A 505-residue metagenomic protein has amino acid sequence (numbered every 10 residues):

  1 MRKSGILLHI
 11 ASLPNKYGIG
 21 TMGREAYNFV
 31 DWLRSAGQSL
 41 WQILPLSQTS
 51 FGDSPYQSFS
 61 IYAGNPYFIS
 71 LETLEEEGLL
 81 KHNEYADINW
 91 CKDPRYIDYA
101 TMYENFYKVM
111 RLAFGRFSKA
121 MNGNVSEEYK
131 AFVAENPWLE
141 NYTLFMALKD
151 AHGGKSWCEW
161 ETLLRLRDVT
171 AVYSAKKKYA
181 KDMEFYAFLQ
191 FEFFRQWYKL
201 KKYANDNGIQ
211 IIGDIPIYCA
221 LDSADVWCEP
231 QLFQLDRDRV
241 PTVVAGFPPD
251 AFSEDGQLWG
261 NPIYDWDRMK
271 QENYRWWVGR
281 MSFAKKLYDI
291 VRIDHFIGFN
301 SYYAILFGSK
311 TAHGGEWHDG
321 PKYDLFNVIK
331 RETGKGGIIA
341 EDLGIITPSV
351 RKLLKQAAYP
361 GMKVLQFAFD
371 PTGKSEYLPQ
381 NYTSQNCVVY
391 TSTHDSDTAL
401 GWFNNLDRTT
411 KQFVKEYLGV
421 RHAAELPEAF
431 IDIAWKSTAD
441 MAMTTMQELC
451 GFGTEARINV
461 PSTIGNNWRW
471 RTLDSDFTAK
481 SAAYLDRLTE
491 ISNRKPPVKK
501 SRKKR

Functional and structural regions predicted by a protein language model:
M1-A11, Y27: N-terminal regions that are enriched for targeting/export leaders and immediately downstream pro/stem segments
H9, N15, D53-Q190, F194 (+4 more regions): Alpha-amylase-like alpha-glycosidases and glucanotransferases acting on alpha-linked glucans and related
R24-T49, K286-Y288, A434-K436: Catalytic domains of carbohydrate-active enzymes, especially glycoside hydrolases
R34, W197-N205, K330, L354-K355: Surface-exposed amphipathic alpha-helices with a cationic face
L44, Q210-I212, P216, I290 (+1 more regions): Outer-envelope exported proteins of Gram-negative bacteria
Y186, Q190-C219: Conserved, well-ordered alpha-helix/loop/beta-strand core segments that scaffold catalytic motifs
A483-K495: C-terminal accessory segments of extracellular proteins
P497-R505: Short Lys/Arg-rich cationic patches that frequently serve as NLS/NoLS or arginine-rich RNA/DNA-binding motifs
